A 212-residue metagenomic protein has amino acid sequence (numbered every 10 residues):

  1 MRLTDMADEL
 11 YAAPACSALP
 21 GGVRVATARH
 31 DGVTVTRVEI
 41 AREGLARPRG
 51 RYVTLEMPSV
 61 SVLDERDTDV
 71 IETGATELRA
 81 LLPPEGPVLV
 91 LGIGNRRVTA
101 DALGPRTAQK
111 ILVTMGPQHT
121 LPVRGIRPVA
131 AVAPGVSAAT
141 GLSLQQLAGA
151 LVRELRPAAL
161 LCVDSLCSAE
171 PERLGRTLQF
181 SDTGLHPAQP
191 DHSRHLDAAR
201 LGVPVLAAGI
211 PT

Functional and structural regions predicted by a protein language model:
M1-G50: N-terminal amphipathic/basic leader segments beginning at the initiator methionine
A41-P83: An N-terminal, well-structured beta->alpha segment
E56-P58, P87-V98, A131-G135: Short glycine-rich or small-residue beta-strand-to-loop segments that form or flank ligand, phosphate, metal/Fe-S
E77, T99-G116, T177-H186: A glycine- and small-aliphatic-rich helix-loop capping segment at beta-alpha/alpha-beta transitions that lines
I93-L103, A138, S165-A169: Gly/Ser/Thr-rich loops at beta-strand to alpha-helix junctions that form or flank small-molecule/cofactor-binding
M115-G125: Short mixed-charge
R124-V152, R156: A structural-propensity feature for long, helix-poor, extended segments
V132-A133, Q146, C162-T212: A structural signal for small-residue-enriched, beta-sheet-centric alpha/beta enzyme cores and oligomeric scaffold folds
